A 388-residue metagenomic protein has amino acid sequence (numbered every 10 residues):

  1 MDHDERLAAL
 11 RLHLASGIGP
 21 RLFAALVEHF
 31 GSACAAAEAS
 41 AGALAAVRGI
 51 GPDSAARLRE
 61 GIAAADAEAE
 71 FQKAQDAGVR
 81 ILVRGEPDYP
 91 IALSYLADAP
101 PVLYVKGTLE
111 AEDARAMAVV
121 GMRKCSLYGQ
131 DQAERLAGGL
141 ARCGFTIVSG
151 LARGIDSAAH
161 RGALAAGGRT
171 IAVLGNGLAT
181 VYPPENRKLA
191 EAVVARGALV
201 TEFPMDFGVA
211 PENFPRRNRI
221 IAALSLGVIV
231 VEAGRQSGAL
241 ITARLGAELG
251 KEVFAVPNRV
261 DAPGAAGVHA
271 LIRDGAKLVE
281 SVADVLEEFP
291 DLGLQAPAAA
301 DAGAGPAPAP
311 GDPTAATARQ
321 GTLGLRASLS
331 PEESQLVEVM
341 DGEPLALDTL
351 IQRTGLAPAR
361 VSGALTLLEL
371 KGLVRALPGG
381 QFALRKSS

Functional and structural regions predicted by a protein language model:
M1-D88, L373-S388: Short, small/acidic-rich helices and loops at N termini and domain boundaries of DNA replication/processing enzymes
M1-R6, Q75-D76, V83-S388: Glycine-biased, small-residue-rich flexible motifs in mid-sequence functional cores and linkers
